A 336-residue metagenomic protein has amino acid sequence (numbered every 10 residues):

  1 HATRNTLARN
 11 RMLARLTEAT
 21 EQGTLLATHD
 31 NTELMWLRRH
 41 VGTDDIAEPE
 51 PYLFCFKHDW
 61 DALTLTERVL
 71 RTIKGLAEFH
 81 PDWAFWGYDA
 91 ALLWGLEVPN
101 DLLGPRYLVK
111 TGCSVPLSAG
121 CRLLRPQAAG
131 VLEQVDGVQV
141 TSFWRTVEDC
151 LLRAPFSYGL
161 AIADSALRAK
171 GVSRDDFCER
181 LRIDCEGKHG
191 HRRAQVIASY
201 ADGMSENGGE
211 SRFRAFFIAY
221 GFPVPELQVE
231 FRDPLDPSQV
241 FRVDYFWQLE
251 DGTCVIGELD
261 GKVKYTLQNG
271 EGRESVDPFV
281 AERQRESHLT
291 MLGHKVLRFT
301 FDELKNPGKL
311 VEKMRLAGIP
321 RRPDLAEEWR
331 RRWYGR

Functional and structural regions predicted by a protein language model:
H1-G190, R321-R322, E327-R336: Short gly/ser-rich loop at a beta-strand->alpha-helix junction or flexible surface loop bordering the NTP-binding
T3-A19, T24-T32, L167-R336: Surface segments flanking catalytic/ligand-binding clefts of nucleic-acid enzymes
